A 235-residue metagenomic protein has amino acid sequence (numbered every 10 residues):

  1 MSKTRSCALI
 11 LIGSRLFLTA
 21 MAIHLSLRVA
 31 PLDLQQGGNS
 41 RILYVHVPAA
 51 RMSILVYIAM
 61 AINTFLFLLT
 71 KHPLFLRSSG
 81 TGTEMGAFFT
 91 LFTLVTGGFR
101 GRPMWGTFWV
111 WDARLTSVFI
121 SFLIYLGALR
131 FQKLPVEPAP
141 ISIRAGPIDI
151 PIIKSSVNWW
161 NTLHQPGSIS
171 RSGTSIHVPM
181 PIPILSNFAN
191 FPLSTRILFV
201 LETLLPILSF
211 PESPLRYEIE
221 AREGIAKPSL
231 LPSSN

Functional and structural regions predicted by a protein language model:
M1-N235: Polytopic transmembrane helical bundles with strong interfacial aromatic enrichment
